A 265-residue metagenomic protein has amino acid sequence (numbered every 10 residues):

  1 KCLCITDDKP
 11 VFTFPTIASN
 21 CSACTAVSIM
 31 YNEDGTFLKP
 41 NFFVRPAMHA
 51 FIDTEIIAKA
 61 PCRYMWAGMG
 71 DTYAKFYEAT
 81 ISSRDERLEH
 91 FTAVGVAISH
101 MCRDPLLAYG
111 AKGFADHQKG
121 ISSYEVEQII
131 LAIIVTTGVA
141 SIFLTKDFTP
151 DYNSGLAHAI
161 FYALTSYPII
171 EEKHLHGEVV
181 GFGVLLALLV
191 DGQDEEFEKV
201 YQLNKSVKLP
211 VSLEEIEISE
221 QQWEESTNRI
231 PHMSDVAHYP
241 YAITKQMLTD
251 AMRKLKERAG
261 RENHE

Functional and structural regions predicted by a protein language model:
C2-P10, L189-G192: Alpha-helix C-terminal capping segments
I5-S99: A glycine/threonine-rich phosphate-anchoring loop and its flanking beta-alpha core in nucleotide/phosphate-binding
P61, T80-R87, F143-T145, V190-E196 (+2 more regions): Short helix-capping/linker segments at secondary-structure and domain boundaries
Y73-Y77, V126-A140, V184, N204 (+2 more regions): Short alpha-helical scaffolding segments that buttress acidic/His motifs in well-ordered protein cores
F76, T80-R84, T136, Y167 (+2 more regions): A short secondary-structure junction motif
E89-Q202: Active-site segments that bind and position negatively charged phosphate/pyrophosphate groups
Q193-E265: C-terminal charged capping/lid subdomain of soluble metabolic enzymes
